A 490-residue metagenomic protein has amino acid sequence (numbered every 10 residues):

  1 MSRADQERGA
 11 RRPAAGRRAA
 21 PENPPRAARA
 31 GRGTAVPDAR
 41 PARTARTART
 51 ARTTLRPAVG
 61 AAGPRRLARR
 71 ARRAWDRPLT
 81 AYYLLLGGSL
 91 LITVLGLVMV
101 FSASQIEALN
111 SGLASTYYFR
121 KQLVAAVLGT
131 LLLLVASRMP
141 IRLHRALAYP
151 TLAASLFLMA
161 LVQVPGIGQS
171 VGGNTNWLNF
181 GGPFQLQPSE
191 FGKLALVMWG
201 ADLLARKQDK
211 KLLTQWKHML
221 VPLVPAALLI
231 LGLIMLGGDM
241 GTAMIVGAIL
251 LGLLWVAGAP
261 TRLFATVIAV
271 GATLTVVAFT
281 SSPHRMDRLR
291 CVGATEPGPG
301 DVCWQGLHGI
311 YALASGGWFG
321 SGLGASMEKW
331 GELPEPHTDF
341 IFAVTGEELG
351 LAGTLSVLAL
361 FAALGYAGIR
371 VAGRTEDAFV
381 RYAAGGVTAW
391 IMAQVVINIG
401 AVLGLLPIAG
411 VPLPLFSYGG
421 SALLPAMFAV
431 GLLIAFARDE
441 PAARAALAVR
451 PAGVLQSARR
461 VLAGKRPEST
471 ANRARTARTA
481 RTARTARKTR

Functional and structural regions predicted by a protein language model:
M1-L67, A71, I399-R490: A juxtamembrane structural motif centered on a specific transmembrane helix
P64-T80, L113: Cytosolic juxtamembrane amphipathic/interface segments immediately preceding and feeding into a transmembrane helix
W75-L79, Q215, M219-L220, W330-L333 (+1 more regions): Helix-boundary and loop/linker segments of multi-pass membrane transporters
L86-S102, A108-Q305, A343-A401, F428-L432 (+1 more regions): Hydrophobic alpha-helical transmembrane segments of multi-pass inner membrane proteins, especially in bacterial systems
L161, I230-G238, S315-F319, I397 (+1 more regions): Transmembrane alpha-helix interface/packing and boundary motifs in multi-pass membrane proteins, characterized by
N174-P183, G331, L406-P414, L424: Active-site-proximal inter-transmembrane loops
D239-M244, G320-S326, P336-T338, L355 (+3 more regions): Transmembrane helix boundary and interhelical junction motifs in multipass membrane proteins
C291, T295-I341, L349-G353: TM-adjacent membrane-interface loops and short helices in multi-pass inner/ER membrane proteins
